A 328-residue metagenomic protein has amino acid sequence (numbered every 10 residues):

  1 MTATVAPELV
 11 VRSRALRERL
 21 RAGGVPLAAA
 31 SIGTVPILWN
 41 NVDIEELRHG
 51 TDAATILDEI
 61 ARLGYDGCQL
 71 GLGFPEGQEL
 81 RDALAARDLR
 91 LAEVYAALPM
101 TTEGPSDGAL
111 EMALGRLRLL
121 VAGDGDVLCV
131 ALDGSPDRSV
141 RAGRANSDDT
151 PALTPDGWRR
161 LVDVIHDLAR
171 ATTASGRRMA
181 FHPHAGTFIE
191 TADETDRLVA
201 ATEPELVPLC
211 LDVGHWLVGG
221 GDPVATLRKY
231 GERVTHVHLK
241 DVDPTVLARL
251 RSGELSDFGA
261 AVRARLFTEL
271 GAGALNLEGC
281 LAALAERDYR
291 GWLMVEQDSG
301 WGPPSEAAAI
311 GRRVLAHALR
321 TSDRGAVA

Functional and structural regions predicted by a protein language model:
A3, R12-R21, S106-L209: Active-site acidic/histidine proton-transfer and metal-coordination neighborhood in alpha/beta enzyme cores
L16-D52: Boundary/entry segment of secreted carbohydrate-active catalytic domains
G23-A29, L57-R62, P75-E93, G115-G125 (+4 more regions): Acidic (Asp/Glu)-rich catalytic clusters
T34, I60, C68, L84 (+7 more regions): Conserved, mostly hydrophobic/aromatic
L38-T51, M100-A109, P151-W158, E269-G271: Active-site mouth loops of central-metabolism enzymes
L47-T51, S135-N146, L247-A260: Short, flexible, mixed-charge acidic loops at enzyme active sites
G67-D82, P99-E111, A185-T191, V213-G221 (+3 more regions): Acidic-and-aromatic substrate-binding clefts and catalytic sites of carbohydrate-active enzymes
V162-A274, D323-V327: Acidic/histidine-rich catalytic cores of soluble enzymes
